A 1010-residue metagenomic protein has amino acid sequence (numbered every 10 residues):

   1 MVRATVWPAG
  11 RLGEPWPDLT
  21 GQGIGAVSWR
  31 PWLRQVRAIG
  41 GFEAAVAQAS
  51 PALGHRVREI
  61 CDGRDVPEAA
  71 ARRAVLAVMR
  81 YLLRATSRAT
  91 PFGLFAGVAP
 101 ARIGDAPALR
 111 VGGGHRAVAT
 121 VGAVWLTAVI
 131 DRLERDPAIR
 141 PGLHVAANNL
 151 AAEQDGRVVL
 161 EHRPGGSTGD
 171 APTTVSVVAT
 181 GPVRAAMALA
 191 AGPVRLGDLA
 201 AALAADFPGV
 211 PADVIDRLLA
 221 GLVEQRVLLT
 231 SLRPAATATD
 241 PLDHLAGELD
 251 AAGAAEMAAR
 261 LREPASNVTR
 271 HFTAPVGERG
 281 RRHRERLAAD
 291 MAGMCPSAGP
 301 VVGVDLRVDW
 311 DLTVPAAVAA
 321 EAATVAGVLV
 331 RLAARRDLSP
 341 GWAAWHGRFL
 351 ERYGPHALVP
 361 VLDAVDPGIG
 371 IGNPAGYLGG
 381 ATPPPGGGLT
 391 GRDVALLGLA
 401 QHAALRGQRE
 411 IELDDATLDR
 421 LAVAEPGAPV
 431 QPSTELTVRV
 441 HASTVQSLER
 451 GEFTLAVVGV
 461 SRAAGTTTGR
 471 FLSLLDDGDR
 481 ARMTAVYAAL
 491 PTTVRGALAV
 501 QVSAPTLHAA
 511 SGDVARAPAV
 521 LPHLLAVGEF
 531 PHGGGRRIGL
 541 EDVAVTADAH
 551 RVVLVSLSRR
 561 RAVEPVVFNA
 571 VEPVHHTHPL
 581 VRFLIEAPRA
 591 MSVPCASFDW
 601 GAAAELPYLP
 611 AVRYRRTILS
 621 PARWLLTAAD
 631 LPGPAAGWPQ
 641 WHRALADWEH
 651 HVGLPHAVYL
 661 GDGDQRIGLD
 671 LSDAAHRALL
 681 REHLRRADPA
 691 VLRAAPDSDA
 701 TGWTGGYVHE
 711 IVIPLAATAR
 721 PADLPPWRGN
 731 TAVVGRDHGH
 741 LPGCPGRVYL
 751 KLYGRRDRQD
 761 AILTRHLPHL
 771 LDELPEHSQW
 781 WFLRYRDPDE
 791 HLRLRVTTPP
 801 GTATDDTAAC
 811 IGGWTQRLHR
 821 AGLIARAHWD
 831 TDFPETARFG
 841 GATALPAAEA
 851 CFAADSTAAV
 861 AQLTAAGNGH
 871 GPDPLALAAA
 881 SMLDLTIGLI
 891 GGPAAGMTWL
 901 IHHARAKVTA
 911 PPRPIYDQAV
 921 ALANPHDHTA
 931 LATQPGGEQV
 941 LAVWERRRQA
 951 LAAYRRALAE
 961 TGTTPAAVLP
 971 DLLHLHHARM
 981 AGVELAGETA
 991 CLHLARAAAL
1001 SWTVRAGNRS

Functional and structural regions predicted by a protein language model:
M1-G122, G181, L189, P211-A517 (+7 more regions): Type-3 copper protein
T120-T173: Long, low-complexity, charged/polar intrinsically disordered regions in eukaryotic proteins
M187-D198, P208-V210: Short capping segments at the starts of secondary-structure elements
G451-E682, T764-L771, L994-S1010: C-terminal structured domains
W727-G746, D787, P800, D805-Q918: Catalytic "initiation/cleavage/transfer" segments centered on a nucleophilic residue and adjacent nucleic-acid-engaging
R736-P768: Short glycine-/aliphatic-rich beta-strand segments at the starts of folded cytosolic domains
W781-P800: Histidine-centered divalent-metal-coordination microenvironment in nucleic-acid enzymes
H928-S1010: C-terminal, charged interaction/regulatory segments at domain termini
